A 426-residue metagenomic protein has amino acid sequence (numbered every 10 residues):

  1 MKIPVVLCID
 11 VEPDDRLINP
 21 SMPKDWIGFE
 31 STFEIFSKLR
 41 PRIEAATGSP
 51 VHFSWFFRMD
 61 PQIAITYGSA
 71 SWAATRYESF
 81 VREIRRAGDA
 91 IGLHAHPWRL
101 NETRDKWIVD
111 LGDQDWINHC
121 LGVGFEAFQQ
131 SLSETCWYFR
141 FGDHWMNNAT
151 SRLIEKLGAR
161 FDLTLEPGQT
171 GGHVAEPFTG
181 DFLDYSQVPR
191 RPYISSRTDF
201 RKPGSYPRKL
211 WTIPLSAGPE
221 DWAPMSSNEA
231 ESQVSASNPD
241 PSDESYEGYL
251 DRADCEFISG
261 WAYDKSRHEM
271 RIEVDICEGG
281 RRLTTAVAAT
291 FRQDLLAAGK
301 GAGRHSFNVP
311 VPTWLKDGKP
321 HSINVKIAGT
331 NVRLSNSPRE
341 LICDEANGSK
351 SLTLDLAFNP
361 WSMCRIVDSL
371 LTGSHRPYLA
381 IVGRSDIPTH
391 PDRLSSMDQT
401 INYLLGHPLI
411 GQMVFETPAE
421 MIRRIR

Functional and structural regions predicted by a protein language model:
M1-E83, I381: Active-site beta->alpha N-cap acidic-glycine motif
D10, H94, F139, I154 (+1 more regions): Conserved, mostly hydrophobic/aromatic
D25-L39, A70-E78, I117-G122, Y193-S195 (+3 more regions): Well-ordered, non-membrane alpha-helical segments in soluble/globular domains
W26-I35, M59-R76, R140-N148, Q169-G172 (+3 more regions): Acidic-and-aromatic substrate-binding clefts and catalytic sites of carbohydrate-active enzymes
P50-F53, F57-W145, R208-W222, S242 (+2 more regions): Metal-dependent polysaccharide deacetylase catalytic core of the NodB/CE4 family, i.e., the active-site-bearing domain
F141-S242, I342-H375: Active-site-adjacent pocket scaffolds in enzyme catalytic domains
S227, Q233-S242, T353-R426: C-terminal domain-boundary segment and adjacent tail
A236-E345: Basic, ligand-binding patches in group-transfer machinery, especially extracytoplasmic/periplasmic segments
